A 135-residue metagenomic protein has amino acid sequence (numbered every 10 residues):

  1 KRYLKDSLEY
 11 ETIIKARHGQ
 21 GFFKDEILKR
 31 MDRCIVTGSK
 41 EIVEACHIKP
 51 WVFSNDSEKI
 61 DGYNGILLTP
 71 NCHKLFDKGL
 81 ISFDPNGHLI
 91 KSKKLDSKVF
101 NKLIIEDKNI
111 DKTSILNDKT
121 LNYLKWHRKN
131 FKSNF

Functional and structural regions predicted by a protein language model:
K1-D25, V36-A45: A short mid-domain helix/strand-loop element embedded in enzyme catalytic domains that forms or borders the active-site
H18, F22, K29-R30, K40-V43 (+1 more regions): A detector for short metal-coordination/catalytic motifs
R33: Ligand/cofactor pocket segment of small-molecule handling proteins
